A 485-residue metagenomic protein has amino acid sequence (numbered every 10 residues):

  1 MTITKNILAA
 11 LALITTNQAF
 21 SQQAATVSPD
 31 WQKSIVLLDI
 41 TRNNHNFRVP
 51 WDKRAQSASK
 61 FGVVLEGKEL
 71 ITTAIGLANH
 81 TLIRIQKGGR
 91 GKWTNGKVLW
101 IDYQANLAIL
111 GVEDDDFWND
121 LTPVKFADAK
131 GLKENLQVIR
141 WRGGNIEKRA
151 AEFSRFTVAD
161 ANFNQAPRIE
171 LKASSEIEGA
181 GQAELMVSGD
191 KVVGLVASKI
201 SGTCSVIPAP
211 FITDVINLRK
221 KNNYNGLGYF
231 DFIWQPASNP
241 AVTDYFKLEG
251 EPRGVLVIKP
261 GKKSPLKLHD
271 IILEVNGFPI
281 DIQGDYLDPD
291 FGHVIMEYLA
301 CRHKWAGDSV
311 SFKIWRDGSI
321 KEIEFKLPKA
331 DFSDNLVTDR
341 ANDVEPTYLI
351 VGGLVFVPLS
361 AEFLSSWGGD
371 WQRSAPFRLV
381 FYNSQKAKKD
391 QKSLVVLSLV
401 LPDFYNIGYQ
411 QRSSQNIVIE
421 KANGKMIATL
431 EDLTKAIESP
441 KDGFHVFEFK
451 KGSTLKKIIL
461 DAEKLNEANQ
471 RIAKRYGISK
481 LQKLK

Functional and structural regions predicted by a protein language model:
Q22-V64, L70-G76, T81-L82, N106 (+3 more regions): N-terminal activation segment of mature serine protease catalytic domains
Q23-V27, W100, N119-E170, I177-E178 (+3 more regions): Flexible, gly/ser-rich surface segments that form the specificity/activation loops bordering the active-site cleft
S34-D39, N46, E113-T122, E147-S201 (+3 more regions): Active-site region of chymotrypsin-like
N44, E66-K148, G179-A180, S201 (+2 more regions): Conserved active-site neighborhood of the chymotrypsin/trypsin-like protease fold
K53-R54, S175-L185, Q235-D281, D370-A428: PDZ/PDZ-like domain segments forming the peptide/carboxylate-binding groove, activating on the N-terminal beta-strands
G76-N79, P210, E274-K313, K421-K450: PDZ domains, with a preference for the canonical peptide-binding region formed by the helix
W118-D128, L132, G284, K304 (+2 more regions): C-terminal, low-ordered peptide segments at domain boundaries
S188-G228, V446-E448, G452-K485: C-terminal subregion of chymotrypsin/trypsin-like serine protease catalytic domains
